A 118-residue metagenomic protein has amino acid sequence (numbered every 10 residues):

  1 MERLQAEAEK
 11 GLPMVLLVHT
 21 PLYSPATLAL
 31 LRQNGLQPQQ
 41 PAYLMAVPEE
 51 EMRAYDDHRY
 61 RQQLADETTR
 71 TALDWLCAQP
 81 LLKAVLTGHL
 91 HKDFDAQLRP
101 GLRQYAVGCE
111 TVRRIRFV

Functional and structural regions predicted by a protein language model:
M1-F94: His/acidic metal-ligating clusters that form di-metal
A72-A78, L90-V118: Binuclear metal-dependent phosphoesterase catalytic core
